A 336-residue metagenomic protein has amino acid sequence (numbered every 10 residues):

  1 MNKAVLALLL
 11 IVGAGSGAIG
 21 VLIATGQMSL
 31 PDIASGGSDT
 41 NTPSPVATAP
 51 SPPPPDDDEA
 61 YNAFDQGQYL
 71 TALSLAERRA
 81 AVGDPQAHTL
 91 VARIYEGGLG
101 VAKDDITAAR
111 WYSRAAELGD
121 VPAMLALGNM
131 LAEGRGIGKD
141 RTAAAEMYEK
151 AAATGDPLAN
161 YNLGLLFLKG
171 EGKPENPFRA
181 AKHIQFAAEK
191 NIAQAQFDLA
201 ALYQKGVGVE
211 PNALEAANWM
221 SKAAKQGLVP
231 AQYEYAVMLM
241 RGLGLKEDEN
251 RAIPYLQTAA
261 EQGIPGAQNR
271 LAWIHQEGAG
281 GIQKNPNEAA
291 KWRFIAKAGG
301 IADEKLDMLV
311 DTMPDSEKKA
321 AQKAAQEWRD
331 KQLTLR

Functional and structural regions predicted by a protein language model:
N2, L6, G13-V82, Q86-T89 (+1 more regions): N-terminal leader/linker segments that initiate helical-solenoid repeat arrays
S51, D56, G67-Q68, A81-P85 (+17 more regions): Short helix-capping/linker turns of helical repeat alpha-solenoids
P54-A63, R78, L90-G97, A126-E133 (+10 more regions): Hydrophobic face of amphipathic alpha-helices that form TPR/SEL1-like repeat modules and related alpha-solenoid
Q66-S74, A102-W111, G138-E149, P174-H183 (+3 more regions): Structural signature of tandem alpha-helical TPR/SEL1-like repeats, specifically the intra-repeat loop/turn
R78-R79, R114-A115, K150-A151, Q185-A187 (+3 more regions): Canonical positions in the second alpha-helix
T89, I106-A153, P157-L165: Non-cytosolic head/periplasmic domains of membrane-anchored proteins
V229, Y233-E304, M308: Ankyrin-repeat and related helical/solenoid repeat scaffolds used for protein-protein interactions
K297-R336: Terminal, low-structured helical/coil segments at or just beyond the last alpha-helical repeat
